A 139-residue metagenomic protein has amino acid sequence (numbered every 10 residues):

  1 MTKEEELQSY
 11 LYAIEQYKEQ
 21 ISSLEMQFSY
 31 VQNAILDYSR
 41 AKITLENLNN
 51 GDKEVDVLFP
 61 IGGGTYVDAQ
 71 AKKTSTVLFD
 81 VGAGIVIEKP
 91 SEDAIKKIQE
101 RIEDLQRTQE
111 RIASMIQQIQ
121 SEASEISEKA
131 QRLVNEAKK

Functional and structural regions predicted by a protein language model:
M1-V81, I85-K139: Intrinsically disordered, low-complexity regulatory regions in eukaryotic proteins
